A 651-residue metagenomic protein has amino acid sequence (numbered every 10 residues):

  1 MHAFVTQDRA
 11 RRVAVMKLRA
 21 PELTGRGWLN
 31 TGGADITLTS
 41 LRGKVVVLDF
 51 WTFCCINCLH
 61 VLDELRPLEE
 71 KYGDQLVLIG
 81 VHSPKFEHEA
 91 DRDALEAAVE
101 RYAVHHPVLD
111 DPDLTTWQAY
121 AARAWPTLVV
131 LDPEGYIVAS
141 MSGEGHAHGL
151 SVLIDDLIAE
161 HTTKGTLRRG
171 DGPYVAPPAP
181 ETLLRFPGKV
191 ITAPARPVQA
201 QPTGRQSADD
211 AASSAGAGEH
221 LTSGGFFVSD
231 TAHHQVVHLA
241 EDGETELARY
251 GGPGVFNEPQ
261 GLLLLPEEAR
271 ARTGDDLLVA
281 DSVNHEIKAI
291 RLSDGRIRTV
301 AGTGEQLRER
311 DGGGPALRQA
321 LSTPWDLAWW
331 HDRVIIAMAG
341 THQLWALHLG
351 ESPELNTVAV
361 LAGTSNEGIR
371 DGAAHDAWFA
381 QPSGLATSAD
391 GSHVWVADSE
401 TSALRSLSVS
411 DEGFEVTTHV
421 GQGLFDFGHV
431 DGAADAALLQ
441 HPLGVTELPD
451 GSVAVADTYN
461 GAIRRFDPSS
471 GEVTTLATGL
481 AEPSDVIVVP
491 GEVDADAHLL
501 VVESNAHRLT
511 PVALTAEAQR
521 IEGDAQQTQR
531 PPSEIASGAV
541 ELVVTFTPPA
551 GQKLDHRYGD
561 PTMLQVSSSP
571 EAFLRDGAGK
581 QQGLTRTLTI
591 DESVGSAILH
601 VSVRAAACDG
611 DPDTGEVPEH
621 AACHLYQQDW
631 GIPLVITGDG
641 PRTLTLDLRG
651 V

Functional and structural regions predicted by a protein language model:
H2-L38: N-terminal "domain-start" segment that seeds a small globular fold
F50-P67, G551-L554: Conserved redox-active cysteine motifs that mediate thiol-disulfide chemistry, especially di-cysteine Cys-X(1-2)-Cys
L59-R101, P112-T116: Structural microenvironment flanking redox-active thiols in thiol-disulfide oxidoreductases
E96-L131: Short, internal strand/loop/helix patches that form the active-site neighborhood or redox-interaction surface
D132-A212, G216-L221, A518: Thiol-/selenol-based redox modules, centered on thioredoxin-like and closely related oxidoreductase domains
R169-G188, R196-G204, D209-D210, H220 (+6 more regions): Gly/Pro-rich loop segments of beta-rich domains
T192-V198, E219-S223, L264-G274, W329-D332 (+3 more regions): Residue-level detector of Asp-centered blade-edge/turn motifs that repeat once per structural unit in beta-propeller
E244, L514-V651: Extracellular/lumen-exposed scaffold segments
